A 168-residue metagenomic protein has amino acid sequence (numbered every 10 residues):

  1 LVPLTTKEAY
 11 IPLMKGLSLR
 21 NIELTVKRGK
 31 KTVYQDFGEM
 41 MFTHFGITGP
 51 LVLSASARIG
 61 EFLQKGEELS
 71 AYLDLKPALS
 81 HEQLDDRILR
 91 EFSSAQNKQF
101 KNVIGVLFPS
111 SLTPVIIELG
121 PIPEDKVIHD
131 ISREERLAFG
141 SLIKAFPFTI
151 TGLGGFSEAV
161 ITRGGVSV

Functional and structural regions predicted by a protein language model:
L1-D130: An anion/pyrophosphate-binding glycine-rich loop and adjacent beta-alpha core in soluble alpha-beta enzymes
P114-V168: A glycine-rich dinucleotide-binding beta-alpha-beta segment and adjacent secondary-structure elements that constitute
